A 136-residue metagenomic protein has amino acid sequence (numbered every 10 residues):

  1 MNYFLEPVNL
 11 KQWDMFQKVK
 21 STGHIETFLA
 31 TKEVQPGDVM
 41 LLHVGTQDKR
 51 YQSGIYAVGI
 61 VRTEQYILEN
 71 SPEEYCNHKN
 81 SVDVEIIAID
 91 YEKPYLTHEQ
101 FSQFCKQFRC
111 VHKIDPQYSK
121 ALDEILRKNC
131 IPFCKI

Functional and structural regions predicted by a protein language model:
M1-L5, K11-W13, K18, T22-L29 (+1 more regions): Contiguous surface segments at macromolecular interaction interfaces
L5-E6, L42: Short hydrophobic-aromatic micro-motifs
V8-K11, G45-Q47: Histidine- and/or cysteine-centered catalytic micro-motif in compact active-site loops
K32-D48: Short coil-to-beta transition motif at edge beta-strands of beta-rich domains
P36-D38, I55-A57, N80-V82: A generic structural signal for short beta-strands and their flanking turns/coil linkers
L42, Y51-S53, E69: The feature represents the first ordered module of a protein
S53-E64: Short beta-strand-centered aromatic/proline hotspots
